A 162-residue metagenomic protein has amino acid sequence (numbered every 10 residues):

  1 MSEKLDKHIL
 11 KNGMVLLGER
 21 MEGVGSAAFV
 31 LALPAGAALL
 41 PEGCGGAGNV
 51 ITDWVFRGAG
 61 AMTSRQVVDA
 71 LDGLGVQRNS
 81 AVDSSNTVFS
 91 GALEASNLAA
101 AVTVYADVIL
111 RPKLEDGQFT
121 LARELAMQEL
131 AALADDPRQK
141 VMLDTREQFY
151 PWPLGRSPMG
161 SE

Functional and structural regions predicted by a protein language model:
M1-S26: N- or domain-start disorder-to-order transition segments that initiate the globular core
V15, G23, G36-A38, S96-L98: Generic "edge-of-domain/loop-turn" microfeature
L16, N49, R138-V141: Short acidic/polar alpha-helix capping motifs at helix-coil junctions
E19, L40, E129: Acidic-residue sensor for enzyme active/binding pockets
M21-G23, P34, Y150-P151: Short connector loops/turns at beta-strand edges and beta->alpha or beta->beta junctions
A28-A95, P158: M16/MPP (pitrilysin/insulinase) zinc-metallopeptidase core fold and M16-derived inactive scaffolds
V67-E162: Acidic/histidine-enriched segments that form metal/cofactor-coordinating and catalytic pocket/exosite environments
